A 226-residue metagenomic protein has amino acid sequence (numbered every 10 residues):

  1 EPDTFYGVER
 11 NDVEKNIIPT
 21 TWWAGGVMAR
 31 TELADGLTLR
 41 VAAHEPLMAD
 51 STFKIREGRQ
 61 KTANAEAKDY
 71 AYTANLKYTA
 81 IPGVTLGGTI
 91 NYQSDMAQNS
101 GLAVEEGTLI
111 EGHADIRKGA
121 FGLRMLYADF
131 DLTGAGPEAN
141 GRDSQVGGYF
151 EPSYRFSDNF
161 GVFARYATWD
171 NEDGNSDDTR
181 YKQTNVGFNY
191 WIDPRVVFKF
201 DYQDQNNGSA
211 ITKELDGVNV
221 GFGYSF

Functional and structural regions predicted by a protein language model:
E1-D3, S51-T62, A97-E106, L132-Q145 (+2 more regions): Outer-membrane beta-barrel translocator domains and adjoining extracellular loop/strand segments of Gram-negative
E1-K77, S94, G223: Surface-exposed coil loops of outer-membrane beta-barrel proteins
T21-G25, K68-Y72, E106-I110, S144-G148 (+2 more regions): Residues that define the transmembrane beta-barrel architecture of outer-membrane proteins
M28-R30, N75-K77, E111-D115, E151 (+3 more regions): Outer-membrane beta-barrel architecture
D35-G36, G83, N159, R195: Short loop/turn motifs that connect adjacent beta-strands in outer-membrane beta-barrel proteins
K77-D173: Detector for outer-membrane/organellar transmembrane beta-barrel domains, recognizing the amphipathic beta-strand
Y78, Y190-I192, V196, E214-F226: Outer-membrane beta-barrel "beta-signal"
S153-R155, N159-W191, R195, K199 (+1 more regions): Outer membrane beta-barrel transmembrane domains
